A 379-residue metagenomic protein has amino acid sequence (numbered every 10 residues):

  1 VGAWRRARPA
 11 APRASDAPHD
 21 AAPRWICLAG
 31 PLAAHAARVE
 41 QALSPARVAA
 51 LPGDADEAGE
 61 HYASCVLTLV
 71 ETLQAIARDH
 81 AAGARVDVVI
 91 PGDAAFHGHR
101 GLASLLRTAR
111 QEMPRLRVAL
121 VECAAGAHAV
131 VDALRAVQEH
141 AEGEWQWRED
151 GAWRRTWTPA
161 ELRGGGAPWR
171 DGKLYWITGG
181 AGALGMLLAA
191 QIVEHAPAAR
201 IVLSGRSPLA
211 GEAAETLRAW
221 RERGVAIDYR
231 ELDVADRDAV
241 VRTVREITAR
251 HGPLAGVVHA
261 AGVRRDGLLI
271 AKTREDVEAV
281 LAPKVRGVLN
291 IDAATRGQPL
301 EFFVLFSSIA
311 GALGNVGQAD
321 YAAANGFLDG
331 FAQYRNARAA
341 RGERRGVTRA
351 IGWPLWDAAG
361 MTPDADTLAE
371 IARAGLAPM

Functional and structural regions predicted by a protein language model:
V1-E142, R148-A152, G165-M379: 4′-phosphopantetheine-dependent carrier domains
W157-A167: Flexible inter-domain linker/hinge segments
